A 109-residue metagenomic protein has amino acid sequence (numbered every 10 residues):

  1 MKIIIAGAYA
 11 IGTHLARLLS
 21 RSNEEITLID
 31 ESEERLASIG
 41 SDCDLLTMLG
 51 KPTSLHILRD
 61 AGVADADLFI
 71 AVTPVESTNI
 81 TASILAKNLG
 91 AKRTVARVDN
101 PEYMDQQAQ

Functional and structural regions predicted by a protein language model:
M1-Q109: Cytosolic regulatory regions of ion transport systems
